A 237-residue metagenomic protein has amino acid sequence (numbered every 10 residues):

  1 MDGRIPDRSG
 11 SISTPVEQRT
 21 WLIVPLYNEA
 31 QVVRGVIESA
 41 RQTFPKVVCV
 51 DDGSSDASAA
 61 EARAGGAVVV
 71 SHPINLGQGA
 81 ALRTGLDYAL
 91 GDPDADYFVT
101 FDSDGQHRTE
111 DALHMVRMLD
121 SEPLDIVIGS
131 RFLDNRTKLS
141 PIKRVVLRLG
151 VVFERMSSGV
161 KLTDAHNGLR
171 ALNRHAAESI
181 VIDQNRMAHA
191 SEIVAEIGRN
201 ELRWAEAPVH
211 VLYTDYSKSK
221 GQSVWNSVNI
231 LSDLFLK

Functional and structural regions predicted by a protein language model:
M1-S39: N-proximal low-complexity "stem/linker" segments adjacent to membrane-targeting elements
E17-W21, S39-V48, A57, A67: Short loop->beta transition adjacent to catalytic acidic/histidine clusters or analogous donor-positioning motifs
L26, V50-G53, H72: Conserved sequence signature across two-component system core domains
Q31-G35, D56-G65: Acidic helix N-cap motif at the loop->helix transition within catalytic regions of sugar-transfer enzymes
D51-A60, G105: A conserved acidic beta->alpha catalytic loop
V68, P73-Y88, Y97, T109-M187 (+1 more regions): Acceptor/aglycone-binding surface of glycosyltransferases and processive sugar-polymer synthases
D94-D104: Short beta-strand-to-loop acidic/aromatic patch adjacent to the donor-nucleotide binding site
K161, I182-N185, V194-L212: Catalytic donor-sugar/metal-binding loop of nucleotide-sugar-dependent glycosyltransferases
